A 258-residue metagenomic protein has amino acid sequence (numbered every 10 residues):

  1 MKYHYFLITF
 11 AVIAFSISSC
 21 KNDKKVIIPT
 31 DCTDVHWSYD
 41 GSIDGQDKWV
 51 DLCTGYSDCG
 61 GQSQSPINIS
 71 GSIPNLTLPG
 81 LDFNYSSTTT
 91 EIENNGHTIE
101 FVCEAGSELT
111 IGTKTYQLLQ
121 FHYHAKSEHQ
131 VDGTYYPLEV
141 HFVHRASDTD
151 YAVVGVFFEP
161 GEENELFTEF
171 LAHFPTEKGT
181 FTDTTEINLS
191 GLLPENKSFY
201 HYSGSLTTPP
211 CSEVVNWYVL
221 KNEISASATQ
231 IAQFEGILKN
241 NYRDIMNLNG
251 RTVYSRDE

Functional and structural regions predicted by a protein language model:
Y3-Y5, K21-E258: Alpha-carbonic anhydrase
Y5-A14: Sec-dependent N-terminal signal peptides
S16-S19: C-terminal motif of bacterial Sec signal peptides marking the signal peptidase cleavage site
